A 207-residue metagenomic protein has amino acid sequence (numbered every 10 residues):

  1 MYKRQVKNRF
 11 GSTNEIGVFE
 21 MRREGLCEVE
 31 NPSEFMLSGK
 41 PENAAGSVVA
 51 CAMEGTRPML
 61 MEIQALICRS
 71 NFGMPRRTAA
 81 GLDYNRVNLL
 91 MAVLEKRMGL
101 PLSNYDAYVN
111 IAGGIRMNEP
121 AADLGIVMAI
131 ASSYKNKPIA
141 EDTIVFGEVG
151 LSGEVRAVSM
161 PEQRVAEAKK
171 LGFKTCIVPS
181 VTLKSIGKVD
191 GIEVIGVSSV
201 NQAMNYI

Functional and structural regions predicted by a protein language model:
M1: Active-site loops and adjacent core secondary-structure elements that bind or stabilize anionic groups
R4-I207: Peripheral, non-AAA+ core regions of ATP-driven protein-machinery
